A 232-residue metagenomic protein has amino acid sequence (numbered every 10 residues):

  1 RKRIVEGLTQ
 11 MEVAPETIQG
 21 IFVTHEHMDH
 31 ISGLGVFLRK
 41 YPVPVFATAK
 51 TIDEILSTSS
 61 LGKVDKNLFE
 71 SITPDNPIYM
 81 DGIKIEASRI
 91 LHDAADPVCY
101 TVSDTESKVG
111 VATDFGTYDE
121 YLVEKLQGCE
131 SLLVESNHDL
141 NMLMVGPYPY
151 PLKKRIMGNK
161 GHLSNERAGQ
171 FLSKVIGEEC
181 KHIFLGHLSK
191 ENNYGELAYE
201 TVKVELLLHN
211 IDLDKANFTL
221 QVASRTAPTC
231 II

Functional and structural regions predicted by a protein language model:
R1-A47: Active-site metal-binding motif and surrounding structural segment of the metallo-beta-lactamase
R1-Q10, A14, S32, T73-S131 (+1 more regions): Core dinuclear metal-dependent hydrolase active-site scaffold
K2-R3, H27-I31, D53-E54, A94-A95 (+3 more regions): Active-site environment of divalent metal-dependent phosphoester hydrolases
V13-E16, F37-Y41, K63, K125-G128 (+1 more regions): Short, conserved loop/helix-junction motifs that constitute active-site signature segments in enzyme catalytic cores
Q19-E26, F46-A49, G110-T113, L133-E135 (+2 more regions): Active-site neighborhood of phospho(di)ester-bond hydrolases with catalytic His/Asp-centered motifs
S32-A94: Glycine/small-residue-rich loop that forms an oxyanion/phosphate-binding "nest" at active or ligand-binding sites
E120-Q221: Cap/insert and terminal regions of metallo-dependent hydrolase folds
F218-I232: Short, basic/aromatic-enriched C-terminal tail that caps enzymatic domains
